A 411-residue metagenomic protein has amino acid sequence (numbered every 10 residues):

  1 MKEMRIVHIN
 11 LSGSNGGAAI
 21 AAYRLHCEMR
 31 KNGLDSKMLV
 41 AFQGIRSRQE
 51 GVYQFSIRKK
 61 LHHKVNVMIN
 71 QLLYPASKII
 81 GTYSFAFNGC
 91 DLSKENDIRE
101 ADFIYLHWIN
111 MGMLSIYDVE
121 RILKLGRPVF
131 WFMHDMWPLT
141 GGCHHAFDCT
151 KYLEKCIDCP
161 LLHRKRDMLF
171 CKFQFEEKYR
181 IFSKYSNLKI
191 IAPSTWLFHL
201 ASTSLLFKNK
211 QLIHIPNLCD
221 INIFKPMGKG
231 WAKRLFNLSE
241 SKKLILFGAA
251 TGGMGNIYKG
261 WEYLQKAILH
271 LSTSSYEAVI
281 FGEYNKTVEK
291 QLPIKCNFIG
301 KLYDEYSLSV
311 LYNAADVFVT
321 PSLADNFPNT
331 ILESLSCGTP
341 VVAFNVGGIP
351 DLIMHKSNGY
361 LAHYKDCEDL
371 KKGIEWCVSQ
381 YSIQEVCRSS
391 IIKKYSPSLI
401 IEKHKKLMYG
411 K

Functional and structural regions predicted by a protein language model:
T140-H144, H163-L212, C219-K229: A short, active-site helix/loop in glycosyltransferases that binds the activated sugar's phosphate group
L238-K259, Q265-I268: Conserved donor-binding/catalytic core segment of Leloir-type glycosyltransferases
G282-Y306: Nucleotide-activated donor-binding/catalytic signature segment of Leloir-type glycosyltransferases, i.e., the conserved
V310-A315, H404: Short alpha-helical donor nucleotide-sugar binding micro-motif in glycosyltransferases
T320, P340-A343: Short hydrophobic beta-strand element within catalytic cores of glycosyltransferases and related nucleotide-activated
L323: Aromatic "clamp/platform" in nucleotide-sugar-dependent glycosyltransferases that forms part of the donor/acceptor
H355-K356, Y360-C367, E375-Y381: Conserved acidic donor-binding segment of nucleotide-sugar-dependent glycosyltransferases
Y381-G410: A charged, aromatic-enriched C-terminal amphipathic alpha-helix characteristic of glycosyltransferases across folds
